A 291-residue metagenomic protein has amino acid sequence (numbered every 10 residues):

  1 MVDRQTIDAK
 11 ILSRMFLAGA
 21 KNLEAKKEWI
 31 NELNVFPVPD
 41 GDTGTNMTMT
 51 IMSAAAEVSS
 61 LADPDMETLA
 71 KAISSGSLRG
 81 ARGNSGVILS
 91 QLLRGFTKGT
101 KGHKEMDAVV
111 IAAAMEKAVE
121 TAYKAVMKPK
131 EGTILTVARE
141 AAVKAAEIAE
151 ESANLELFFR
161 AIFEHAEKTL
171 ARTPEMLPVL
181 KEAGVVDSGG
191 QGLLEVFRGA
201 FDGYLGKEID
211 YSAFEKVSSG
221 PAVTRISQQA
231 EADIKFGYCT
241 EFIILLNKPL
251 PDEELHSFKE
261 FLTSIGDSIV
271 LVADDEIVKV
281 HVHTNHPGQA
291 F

Functional and structural regions predicted by a protein language model:
M1-F291: N-terminal loops that bind phosphate or other acidic moieties and the adjacent beta-alpha structural core
